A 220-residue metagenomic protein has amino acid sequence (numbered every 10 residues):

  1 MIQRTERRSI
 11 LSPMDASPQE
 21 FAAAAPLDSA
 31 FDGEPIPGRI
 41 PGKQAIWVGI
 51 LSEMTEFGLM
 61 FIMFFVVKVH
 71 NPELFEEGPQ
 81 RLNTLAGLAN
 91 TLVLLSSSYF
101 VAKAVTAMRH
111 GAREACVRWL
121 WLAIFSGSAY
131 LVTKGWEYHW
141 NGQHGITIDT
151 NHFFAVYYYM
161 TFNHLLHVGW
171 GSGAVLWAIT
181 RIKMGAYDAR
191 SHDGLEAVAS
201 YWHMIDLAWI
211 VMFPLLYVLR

Functional and structural regions predicted by a protein language model:
I2-R220: ...captures the hydrophobic TM-helix bundle architecture rather than a specific catalytic motif, and can also fire on
